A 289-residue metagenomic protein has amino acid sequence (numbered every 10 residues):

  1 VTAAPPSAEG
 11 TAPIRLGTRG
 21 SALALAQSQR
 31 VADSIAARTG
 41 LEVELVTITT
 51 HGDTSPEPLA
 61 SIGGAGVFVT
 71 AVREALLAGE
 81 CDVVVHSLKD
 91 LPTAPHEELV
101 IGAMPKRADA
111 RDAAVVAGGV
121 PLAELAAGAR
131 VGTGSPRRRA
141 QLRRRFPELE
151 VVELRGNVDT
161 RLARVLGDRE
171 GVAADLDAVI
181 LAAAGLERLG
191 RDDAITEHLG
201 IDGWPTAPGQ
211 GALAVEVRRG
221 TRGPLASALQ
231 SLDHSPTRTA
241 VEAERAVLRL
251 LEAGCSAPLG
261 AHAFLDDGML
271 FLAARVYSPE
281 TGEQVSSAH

Functional and structural regions predicted by a protein language model:
T2-T49, S55-E57, S61, R144-H289: Small-molecule-sensing regulatory modules
R15-G17, V84, G102, G132 (+1 more regions): Short, well-ordered beta-strand segments
L25, Q29, A65, L77-A78 (+1 more regions): Short, small/hydrophobic-residue-rich motifs at membrane-helix boundaries and re-entrant hairpins of integral membrane
E57-V83: Short, structured active-site "lid" loops
C81-V85, D177-A178: Short, Asp-centered acidic motifs that coordinate Mg2+ and/or phosphate in catalytic or ligand-binding sites
L88-L91, E97-L149, L213: A conserved helix-loop-strand patch within extracytoplasmic ligand-binding domains of the periplasmic binding
